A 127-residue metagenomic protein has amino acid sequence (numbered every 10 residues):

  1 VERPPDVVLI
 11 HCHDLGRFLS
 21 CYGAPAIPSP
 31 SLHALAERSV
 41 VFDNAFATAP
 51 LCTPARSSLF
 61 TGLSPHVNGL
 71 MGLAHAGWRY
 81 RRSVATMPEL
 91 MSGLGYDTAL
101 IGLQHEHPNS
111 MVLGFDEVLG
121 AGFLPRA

Functional and structural regions predicted by a protein language model:
V1-A127: Formylglycine-dependent sulfatase
